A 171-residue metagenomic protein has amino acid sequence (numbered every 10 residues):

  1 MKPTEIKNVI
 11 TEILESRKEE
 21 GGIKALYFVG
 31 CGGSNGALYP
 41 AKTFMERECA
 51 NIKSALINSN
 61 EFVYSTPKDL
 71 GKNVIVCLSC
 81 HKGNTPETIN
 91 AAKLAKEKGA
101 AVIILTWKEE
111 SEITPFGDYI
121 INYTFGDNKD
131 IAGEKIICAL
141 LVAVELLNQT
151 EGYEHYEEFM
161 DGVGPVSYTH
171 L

Functional and structural regions predicted by a protein language model:
M1-G21: An N-terminal, well-structured beta->alpha segment
G21-P165: Glycine-rich phosphate-binding loops that contact phosphosugars or nucleotide phosphates
T169-H170: Conserved small/polar residues in nucleotide/adenosyl-binding loops
